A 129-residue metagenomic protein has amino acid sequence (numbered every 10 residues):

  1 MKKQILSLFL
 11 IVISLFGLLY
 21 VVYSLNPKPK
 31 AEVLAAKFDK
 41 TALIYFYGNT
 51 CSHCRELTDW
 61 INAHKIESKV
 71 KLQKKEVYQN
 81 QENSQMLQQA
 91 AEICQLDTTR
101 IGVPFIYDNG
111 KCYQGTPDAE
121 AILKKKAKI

Functional and structural regions predicted by a protein language model:
M1-Q4: Positively charged n-region of N-terminal signal peptides that target proteins for export
S7-Y23: Hydrophobic membrane-insertion alpha-helices, especially the h-region of bacterial N-terminal signal peptides
L19-K37: Sec-dependent signal peptide cleavage junction
V33-Q73: Local sequence-structure signature of Cys/Sec-based thiol-disulfide redox active-site neighborhoods
K69-M86: Thiol-based oxidoreductase modules, predominantly thioredoxin-like and allied folds used for disulfide exchange
Q85-C94: N-terminal post-signal-peptidase region of extra-cytosolic proteins
D97-R100: Extracellular/periplasmic catalytic domains that process cell-envelope and extracellular macromolecules
G102, Y107-I129: Non-catalytic, surface beta->alpha helical segment in thiol-disulfide oxidoreductase systems
